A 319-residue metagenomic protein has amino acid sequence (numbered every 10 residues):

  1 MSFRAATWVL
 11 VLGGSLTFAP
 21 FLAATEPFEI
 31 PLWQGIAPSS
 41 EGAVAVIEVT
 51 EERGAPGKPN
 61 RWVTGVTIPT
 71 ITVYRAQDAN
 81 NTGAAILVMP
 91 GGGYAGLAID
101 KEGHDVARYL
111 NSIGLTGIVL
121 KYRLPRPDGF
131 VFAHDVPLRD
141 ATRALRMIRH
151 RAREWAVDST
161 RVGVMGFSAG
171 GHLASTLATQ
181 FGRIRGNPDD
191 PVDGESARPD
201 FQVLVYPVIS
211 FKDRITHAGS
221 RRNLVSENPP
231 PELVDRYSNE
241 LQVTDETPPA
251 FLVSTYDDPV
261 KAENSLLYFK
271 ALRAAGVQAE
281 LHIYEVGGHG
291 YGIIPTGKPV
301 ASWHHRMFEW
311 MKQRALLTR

Functional and structural regions predicted by a protein language model:
T25-N81: N-terminal cap/lid segment of alpha/beta-hydrolase-fold proteins
T50-K58, P191, D200, P207-Q242 (+2 more regions): Mobile cap/lid helix-loop segments that gate and shape the active-site cleft of serine hydrolases
T82-G91: Short beta-strand element of the alpha/beta-hydrolase
L97-A107, L120-S159, P295-S302: Catalytic nucleophile-loop/oxyanion-hole region of alpha/beta-hydrolase and closely related hydrolase-like folds
R139, R143-S220, V234-D235: Primarily recognizes the serine-hydrolase "nucleophile elbow" in alpha/beta-hydrolase and SGNH/GDSL folds
F251-S254: Short beta-strand/loop motif that positions the catalytic acidic residue of the alpha/beta-hydrolase fold
P259-L266: Conserved alpha/beta-hydrolase "acid-adjacent" motif
R273-G290: Catalytic histidine neighborhood in serine/cysteine hydrolases with alpha/beta-hydrolase-type architecture
